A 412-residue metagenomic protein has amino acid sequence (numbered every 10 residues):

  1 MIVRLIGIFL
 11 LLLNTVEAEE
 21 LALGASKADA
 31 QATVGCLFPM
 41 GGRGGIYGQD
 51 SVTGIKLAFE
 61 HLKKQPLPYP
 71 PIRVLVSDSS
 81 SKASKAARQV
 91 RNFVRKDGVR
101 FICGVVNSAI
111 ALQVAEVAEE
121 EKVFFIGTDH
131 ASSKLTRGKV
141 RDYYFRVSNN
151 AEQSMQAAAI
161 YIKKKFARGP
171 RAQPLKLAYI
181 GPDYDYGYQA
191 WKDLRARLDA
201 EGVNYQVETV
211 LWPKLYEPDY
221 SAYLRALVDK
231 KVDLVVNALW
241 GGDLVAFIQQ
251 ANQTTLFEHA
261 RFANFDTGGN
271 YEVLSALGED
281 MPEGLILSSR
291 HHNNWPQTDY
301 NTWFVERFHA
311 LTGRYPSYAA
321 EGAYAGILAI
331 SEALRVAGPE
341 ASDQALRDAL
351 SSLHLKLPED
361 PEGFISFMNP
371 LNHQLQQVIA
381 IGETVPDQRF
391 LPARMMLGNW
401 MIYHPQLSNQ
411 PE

Functional and structural regions predicted by a protein language model:
M1-T33, E412: Short, low-complexity disordered leader/linker segments with a strong preference for bacterial N-terminal type II
E19-A25, I46-T53, H61, Q65-G138 (+3 more regions): Beta-alpha junction/loop-to-helix N-cap segments that form part of ligand/metal-binding clefts
E19-V34, Q65-P71, K165-L175: Immediate post-signal peptide segment of exported/extracytoplasmic ligand-binding proteins
A22-Q31, G35-K56, S77-A83, V106-N107 (+3 more regions): Extracytoplasmic "Venus flytrap"
R88, K134, D142-Q253, N294-W303: Extracellular/periplasmic Venus flytrap/periplasmic-binding protein
F93-V106, I126-T128, K176-G181, K231-G241 (+3 more regions): Periplasmic-binding protein-like
R141, A251-Y324, V336-G338, M395-E412: Extracellular/periplasmic periplasmic-binding protein-like sensory domains
A310-A320, S331-A393, Q410: Segments of small-molecule ligand-sensing domains
